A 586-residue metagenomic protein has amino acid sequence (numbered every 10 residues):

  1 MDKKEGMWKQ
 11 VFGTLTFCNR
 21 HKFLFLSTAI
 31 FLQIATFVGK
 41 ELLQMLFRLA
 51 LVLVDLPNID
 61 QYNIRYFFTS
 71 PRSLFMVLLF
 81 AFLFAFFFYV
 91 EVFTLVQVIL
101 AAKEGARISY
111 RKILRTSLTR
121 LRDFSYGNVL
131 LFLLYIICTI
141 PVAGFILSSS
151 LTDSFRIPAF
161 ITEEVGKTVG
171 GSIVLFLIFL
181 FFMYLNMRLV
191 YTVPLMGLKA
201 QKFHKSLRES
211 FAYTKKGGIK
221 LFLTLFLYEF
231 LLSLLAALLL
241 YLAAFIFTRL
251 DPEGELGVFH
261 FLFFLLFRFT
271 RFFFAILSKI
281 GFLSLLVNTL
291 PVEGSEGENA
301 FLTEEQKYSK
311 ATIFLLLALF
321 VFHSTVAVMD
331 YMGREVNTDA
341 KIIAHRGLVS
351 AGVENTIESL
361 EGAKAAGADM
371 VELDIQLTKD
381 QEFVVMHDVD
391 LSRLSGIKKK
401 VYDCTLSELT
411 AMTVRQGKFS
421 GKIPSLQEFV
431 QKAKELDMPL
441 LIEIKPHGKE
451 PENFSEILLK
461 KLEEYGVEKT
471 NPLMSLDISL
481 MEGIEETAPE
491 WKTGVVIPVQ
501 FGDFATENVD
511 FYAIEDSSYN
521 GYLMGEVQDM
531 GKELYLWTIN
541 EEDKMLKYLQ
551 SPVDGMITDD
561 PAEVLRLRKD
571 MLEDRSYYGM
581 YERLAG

Functional and structural regions predicted by a protein language model:
M1-I342: Hydrophobic alpha-helical membrane segments
F132, Y228-E229, V349, L377-T378 (+7 more regions): Solvent-exposed loop/turn segments at secondary-structure junctions within structured extracellular/periplasmic domains
M329-D380, V384-V385, S392-L394, K398-D403 (+2 more regions): Membrane-interface segments at or immediately adjacent to transmembrane helices that form the boundary between
I342-A344, V371-L373, L440-I442, N471-M474 (+4 more regions): Hydrophobic faces of well-ordered beta-strands that scaffold small-molecule active sites in alpha/beta enzyme cores
H345, A363, D374, L409 (+8 more regions): Conserved, mostly hydrophobic/aromatic
I357, E361, A365, I423 (+10 more regions): Amphipathic, non-transmembrane alpha-helical secondary structure
H387-K492, I514, Q528-M530, R583-A585: Metal-dependent phosphodiesterase/phospholipase catalytic core, i.e., the His/Asp/Glu-rich active-site region
V495-P498, G502-G586: C-terminal active-site rim and adjoining tail of enzyme catalytic domains
